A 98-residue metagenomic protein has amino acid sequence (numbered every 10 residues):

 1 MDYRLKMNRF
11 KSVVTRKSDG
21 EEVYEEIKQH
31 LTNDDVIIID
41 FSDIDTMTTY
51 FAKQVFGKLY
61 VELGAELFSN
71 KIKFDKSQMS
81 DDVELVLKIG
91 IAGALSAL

Functional and structural regions predicted by a protein language model:
M1-F10: N-terminal presequence-like segments and adjacent domain-start helices
F10-V36, F41-I89: Amphipathic alpha-helical interaction surfaces in cytosolic regulatory modules
I89, S96-L98: The feature marks long, low-complexity, polar/acidic/proline-rich intrinsically disordered regions embedded in large
